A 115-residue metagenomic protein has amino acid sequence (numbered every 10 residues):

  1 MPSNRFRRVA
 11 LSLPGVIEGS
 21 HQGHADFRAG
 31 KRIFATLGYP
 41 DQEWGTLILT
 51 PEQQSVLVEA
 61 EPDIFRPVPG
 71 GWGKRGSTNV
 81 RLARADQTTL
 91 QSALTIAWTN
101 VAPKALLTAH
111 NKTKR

Functional and structural regions predicted by a protein language model:
M1-R115: Charge-dense, helix-prone N-terminal extensions
